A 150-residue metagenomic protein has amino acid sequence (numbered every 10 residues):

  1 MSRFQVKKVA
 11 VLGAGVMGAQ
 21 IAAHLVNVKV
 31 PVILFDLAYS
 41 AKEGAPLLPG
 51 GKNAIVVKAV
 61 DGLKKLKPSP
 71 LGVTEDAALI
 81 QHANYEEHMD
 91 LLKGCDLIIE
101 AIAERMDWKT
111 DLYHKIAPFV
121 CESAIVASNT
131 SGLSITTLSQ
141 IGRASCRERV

Functional and structural regions predicted by a protein language model:
M1-K8: A short, basic/flexible loop-to-alpha-helix module at the beginning of a structural domain
A14-G15: Glycine-rich Rossmann-fold phosphate-binding loop(s) that bind the pyrophosphate of adenine dinucleotide cofactors
G18-A19: N-terminal Rossmann-fold NAD(P) dinucleotide-binding loop
A22, V26-N27: Gly/Ala-rich phosphate-binding loop of Rossmann-like dinucleotide-binding domains, activating on the conserved
V30-G72: Glycine-rich phosphate-binding loop and adjoining beta1-alpha1-beta2 segment of Rossmann-like nucleotide-binding folds
V60-V120: A structured beta-alpha segment of the ubiquitous adenosine-cofactor-binding alpha/beta core
R105-R149: Rossmann-fold NAD(P)-binding glycine/threonine-rich loop
